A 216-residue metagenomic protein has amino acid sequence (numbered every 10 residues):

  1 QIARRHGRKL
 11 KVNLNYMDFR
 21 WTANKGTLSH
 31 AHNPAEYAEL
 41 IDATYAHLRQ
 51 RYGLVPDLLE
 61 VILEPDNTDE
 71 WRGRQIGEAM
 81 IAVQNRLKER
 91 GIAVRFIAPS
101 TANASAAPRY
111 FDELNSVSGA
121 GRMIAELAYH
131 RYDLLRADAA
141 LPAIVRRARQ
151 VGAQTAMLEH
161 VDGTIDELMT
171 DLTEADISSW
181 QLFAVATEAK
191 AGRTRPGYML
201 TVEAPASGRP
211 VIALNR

Functional and structural regions predicted by a protein language model:
Q1-D112: Substrate-binding cleft and catalytic face of glycoside hydrolase catalytic domains, especially the flexible beta-alpha
R5, L54, E89-G91, S118-M123 (+2 more regions): Extracellular/periplasmic catalytic domains that process cell-envelope and extracellular macromolecules
K11-N15, D57-V61, R95-A98, A125-Y129 (+2 more regions): Structural recognition of the beta-strand scaffold that forms the well-ordered cores of secreted hydrolase catalytic
H30, N115-S116, G197-L200: Short, hinge-like loop/turn segments at secondary-structure boundaries
E64, Y132, V185: Flexible loop residues that form catalytic and substrate-binding hotspots at small-molecule/glycan-binding clefts
N85, S118-L168: Glycoside hydrolase catalytic-domain groove-lining segments
A102-A125, I165-I177: Substrate-binding cleft/loops of secretory-pathway carbohydrate-active enzymes
M157-R216: Aromatic/acidic polysaccharide-binding cleft in carbohydrate-active enzymes
